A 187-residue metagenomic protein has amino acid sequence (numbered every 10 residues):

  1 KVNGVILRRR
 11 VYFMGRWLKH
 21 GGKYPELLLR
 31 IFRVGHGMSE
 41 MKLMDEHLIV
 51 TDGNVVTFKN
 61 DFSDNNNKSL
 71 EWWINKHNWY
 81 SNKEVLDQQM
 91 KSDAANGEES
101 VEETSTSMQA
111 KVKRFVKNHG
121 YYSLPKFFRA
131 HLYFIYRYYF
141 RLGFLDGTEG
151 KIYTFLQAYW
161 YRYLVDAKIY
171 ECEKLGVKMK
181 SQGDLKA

Functional and structural regions predicted by a protein language model:
K1-C172, G183: Catalytic-site signature of metal-activated, phosphate-bearing donor transferases, centered on the GT-A/GT-A-like
L175-A187: Alpha-helical transmembrane segments and their immediate juxtamembrane flanks in integral membrane proteins
